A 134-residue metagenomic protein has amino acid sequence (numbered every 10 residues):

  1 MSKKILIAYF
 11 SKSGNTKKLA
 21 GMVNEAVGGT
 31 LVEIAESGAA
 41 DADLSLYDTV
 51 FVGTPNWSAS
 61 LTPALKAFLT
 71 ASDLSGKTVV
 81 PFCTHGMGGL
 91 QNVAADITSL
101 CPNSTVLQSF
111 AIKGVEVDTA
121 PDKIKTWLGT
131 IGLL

Functional and structural regions predicted by a protein language model:
M1-A71, T119-L134: N-terminal beta1-alpha1-beta2 submodule of the flavodoxin-like/Rossmannoid cofactor-binding fold
S2-K4, G28, G76, N103-V106: A generic structural signal for alpha->beta connector loops
G14, G53, G76, G86-G89: Glycine-centered flexibility sites
E33-E36, S72, T78-P81, L107-A111 (+1 more regions): Short, surface-exposed, polar/charged, turn-prone segments marking secondary-structure boundaries
L44, T70-K77, L100-N103: Short, conserved loop/helix-junction motifs that constitute active-site signature segments in enzyme catalytic cores
V80-D122: Short, glycine-/small-residue-rich phosphate/pyrophosphate-handling segment
